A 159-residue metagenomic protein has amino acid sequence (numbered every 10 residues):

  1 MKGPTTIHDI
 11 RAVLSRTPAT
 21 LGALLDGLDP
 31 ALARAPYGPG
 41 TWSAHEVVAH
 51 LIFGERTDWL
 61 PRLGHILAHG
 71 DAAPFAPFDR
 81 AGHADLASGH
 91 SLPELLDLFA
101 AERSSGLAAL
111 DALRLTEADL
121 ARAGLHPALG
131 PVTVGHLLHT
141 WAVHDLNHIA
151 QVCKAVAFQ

Functional and structural regions predicted by a protein language model:
M1-D9, T57-E102, F158-Q159: Short, helix-capping/interhelical loops that line the mouth of catalytic, cofactor-, or ligand-binding pockets
K2-T5, L28, W42, A87-H90 (+2 more regions): Short coil/turn linker and secondary-structure boundary residues
G3, I7-I10, L14, Y37 (+6 more regions): Alpha-helix initiation/capping motif
G3-P30, G54-H65, H139-V143: Alpha-helical bundle segments that constitute or directly flank the non-heme di-iron/ferroxidase center
R11, G22-L25, V48, I52 (+6 more regions): Non-transmembrane alpha-helical segments in soluble domains of secreted/periplasmic/extracellular proteins
T17-P18, G22-L24, R80-L120: Acidic/histidine-rich alpha-helical segments that form the ligand environment of transition-metal centers
G27-R34, D111-L120, A157-Q159: Surface-exposed helix-capping loop/turn segments at secondary-structure junctions
R34-F78, A121-Q159: Short, contiguous alpha-helical
